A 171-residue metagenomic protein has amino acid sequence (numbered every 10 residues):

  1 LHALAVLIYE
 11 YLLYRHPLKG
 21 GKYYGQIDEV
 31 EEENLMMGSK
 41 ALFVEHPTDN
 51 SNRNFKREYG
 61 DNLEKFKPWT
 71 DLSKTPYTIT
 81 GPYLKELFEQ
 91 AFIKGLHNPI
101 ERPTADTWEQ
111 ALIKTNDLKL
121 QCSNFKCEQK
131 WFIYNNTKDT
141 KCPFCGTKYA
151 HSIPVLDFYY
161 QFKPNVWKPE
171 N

Functional and structural regions predicted by a protein language model:
L1-H2, L7-K85: Conserved C-lobe activation region of Hanks-type protein kinase-like domains
H16-P17, L96-P99: Activation segment of ePK-like protein kinases, specifically the conserved APE
I79, Y83-Q90, N98-N171: Regulatory extensions appended to serine/threonine kinase catalytic cores
I93: Carbohydrate-binding surfaces of carbohydrate-active enzymes
